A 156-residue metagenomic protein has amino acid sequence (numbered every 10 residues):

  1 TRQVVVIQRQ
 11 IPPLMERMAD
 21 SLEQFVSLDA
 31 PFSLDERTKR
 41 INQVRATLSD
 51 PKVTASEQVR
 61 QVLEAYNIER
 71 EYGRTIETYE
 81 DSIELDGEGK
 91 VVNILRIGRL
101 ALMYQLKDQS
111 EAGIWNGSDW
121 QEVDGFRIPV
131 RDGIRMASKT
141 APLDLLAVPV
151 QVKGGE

Functional and structural regions predicted by a protein language model:
T1-V59, L63-R70: Charged heptad-repeat coiled-coil "stalk" segments of single-pass membrane proteins that scaffold or bridge
E23, Q61, A65, I76-Y79 (+3 more regions): General N-terminal targeting signals
R37, E69-Y72, I76, R127-S138: Charged, low-complexity, helix-prone segments enriched in Lys/Glu/Asp/Gln
Q43-L100, K107: Soluble extracytoplasmic domains of inner/organellar membrane proteins
G87-E156: Long mid-to-C-terminal scaffolding/interaction modules that assemble large complexes
